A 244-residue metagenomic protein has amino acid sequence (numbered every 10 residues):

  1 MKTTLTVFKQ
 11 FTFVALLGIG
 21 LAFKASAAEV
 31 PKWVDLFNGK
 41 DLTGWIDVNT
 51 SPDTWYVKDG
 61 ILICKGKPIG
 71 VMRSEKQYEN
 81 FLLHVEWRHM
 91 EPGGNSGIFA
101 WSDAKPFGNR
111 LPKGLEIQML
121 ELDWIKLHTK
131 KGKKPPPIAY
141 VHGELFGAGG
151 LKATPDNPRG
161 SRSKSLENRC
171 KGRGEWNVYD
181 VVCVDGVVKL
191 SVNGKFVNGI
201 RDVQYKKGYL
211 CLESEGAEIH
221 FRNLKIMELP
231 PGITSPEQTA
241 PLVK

Functional and structural regions predicted by a protein language model:
M1-A15: Bacterial N-terminal signal peptides that target proteins for export
A15-A25: Hydrophobic h-region of N-terminal signal peptides that target proteins for export in Gram-negative bacteria
A25-K244: Carbohydrate-interacting regions of secretory-pathway proteins
